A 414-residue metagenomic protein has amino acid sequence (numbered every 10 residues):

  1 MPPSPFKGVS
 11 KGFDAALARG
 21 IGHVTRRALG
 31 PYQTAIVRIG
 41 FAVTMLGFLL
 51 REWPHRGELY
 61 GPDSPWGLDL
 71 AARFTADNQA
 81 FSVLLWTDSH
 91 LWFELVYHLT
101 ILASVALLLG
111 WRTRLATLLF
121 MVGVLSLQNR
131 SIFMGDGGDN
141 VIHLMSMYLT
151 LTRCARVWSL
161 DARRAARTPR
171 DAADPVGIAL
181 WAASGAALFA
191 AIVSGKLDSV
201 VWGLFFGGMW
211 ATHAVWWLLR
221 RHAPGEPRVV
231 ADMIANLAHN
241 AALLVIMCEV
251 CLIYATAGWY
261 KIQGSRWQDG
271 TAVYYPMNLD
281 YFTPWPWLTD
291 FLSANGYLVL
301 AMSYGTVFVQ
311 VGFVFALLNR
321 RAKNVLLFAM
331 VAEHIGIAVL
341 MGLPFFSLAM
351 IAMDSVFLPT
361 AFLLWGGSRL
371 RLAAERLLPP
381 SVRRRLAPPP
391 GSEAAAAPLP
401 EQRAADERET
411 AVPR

Functional and structural regions predicted by a protein language model:
M1-R414: Alpha-helical membrane-anchoring segments
